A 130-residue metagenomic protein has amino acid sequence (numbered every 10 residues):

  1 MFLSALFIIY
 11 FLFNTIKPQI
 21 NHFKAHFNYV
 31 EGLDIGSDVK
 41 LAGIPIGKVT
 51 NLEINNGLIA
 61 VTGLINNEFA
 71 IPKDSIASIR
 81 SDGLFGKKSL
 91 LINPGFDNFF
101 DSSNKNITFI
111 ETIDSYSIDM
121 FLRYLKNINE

Functional and structural regions predicted by a protein language model:
M1-N28, D34, A60-T62, N66-E68 (+3 more regions): Extracytoplasmic/periplasmic terminal helices and flexible tails
N28-A60: Short beta-strand/strand-turn micro-motif
